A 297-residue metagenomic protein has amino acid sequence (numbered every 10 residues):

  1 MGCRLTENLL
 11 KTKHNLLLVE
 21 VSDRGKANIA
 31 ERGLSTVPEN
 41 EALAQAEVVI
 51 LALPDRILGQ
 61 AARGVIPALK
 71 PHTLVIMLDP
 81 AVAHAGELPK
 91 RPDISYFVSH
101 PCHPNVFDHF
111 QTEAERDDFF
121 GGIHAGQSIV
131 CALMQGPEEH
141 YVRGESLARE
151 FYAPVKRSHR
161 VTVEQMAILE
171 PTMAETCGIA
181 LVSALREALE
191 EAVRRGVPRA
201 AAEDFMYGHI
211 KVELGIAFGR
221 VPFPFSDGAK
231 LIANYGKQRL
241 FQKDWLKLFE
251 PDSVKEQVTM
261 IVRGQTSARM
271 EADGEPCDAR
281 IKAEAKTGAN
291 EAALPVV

Functional and structural regions predicted by a protein language model:
M1-L5, K26, L58-A61, V106-D108: Short glycine/serine/threonine-rich phosphate/pyrophosphate-binding segments that cradle anionic phosphate groups
M1-S35: NAD(P)+-binding Rossmann beta1-loop-alpha1 motif at the extreme N-terminus of oxidoreductases
N40-P89: Rossmann-fold NAD(P) dinucleotide-binding segment
L78-E170: Rossmann-fold dinucleotide-binding core
A125, V197-V297: NAD(P)-dependent Rossmann-like dehydrogenase/reductase catalytic/cofactor-binding core
E170-I179: A short glycine-threonine-serine/GTX helix/turn-capping micro-motif
R186-V193: Amphipathic alpha-helical segments within well-ordered protein domains
